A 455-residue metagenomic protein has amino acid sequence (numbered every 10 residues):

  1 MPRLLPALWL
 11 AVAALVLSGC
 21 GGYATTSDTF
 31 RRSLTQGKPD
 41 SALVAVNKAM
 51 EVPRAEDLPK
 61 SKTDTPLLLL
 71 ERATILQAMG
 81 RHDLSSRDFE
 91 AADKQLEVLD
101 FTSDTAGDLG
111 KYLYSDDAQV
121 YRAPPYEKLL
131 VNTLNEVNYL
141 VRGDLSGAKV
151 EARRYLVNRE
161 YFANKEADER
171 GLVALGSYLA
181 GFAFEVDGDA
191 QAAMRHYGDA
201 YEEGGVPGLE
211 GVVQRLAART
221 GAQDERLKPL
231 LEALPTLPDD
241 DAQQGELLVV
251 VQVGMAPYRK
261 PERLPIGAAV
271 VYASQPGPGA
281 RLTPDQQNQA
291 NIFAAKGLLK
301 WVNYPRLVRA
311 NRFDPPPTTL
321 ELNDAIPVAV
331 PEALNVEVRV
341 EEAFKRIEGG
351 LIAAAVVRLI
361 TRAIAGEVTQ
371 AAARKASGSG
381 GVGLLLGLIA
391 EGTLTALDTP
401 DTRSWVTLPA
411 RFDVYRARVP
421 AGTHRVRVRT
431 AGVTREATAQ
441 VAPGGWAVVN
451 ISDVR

Functional and structural regions predicted by a protein language model:
A14-S41, M50-P53: Bacterial Sec signal peptide processing site at the extreme N-terminus
R54-K62, L96-G107, Y161-E169, Y201-L230: Boundary/linker segments of alpha-helical solenoid repeat arrays
S86-E97, R153-V157, E185-G208: TPR/TPR-like (Sel1-like) alpha-helical repeat modules
E367, A371-R455: C-terminal soluble interaction/assembly domains
